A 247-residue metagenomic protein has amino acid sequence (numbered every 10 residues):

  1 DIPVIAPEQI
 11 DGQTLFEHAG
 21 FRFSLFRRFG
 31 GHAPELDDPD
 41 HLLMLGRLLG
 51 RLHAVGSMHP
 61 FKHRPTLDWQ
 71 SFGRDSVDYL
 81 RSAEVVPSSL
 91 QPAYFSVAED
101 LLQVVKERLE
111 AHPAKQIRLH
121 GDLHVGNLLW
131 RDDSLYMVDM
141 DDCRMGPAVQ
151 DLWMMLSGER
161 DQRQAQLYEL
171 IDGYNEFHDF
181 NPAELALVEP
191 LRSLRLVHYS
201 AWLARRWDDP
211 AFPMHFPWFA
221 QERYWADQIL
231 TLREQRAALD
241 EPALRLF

Functional and structural regions predicted by a protein language model:
D1-T14: Conserved HxN/HPN-centered segment at the entrance to the catalytic loop of eukaryotic protein kinase-like domains
P7-E8, Q103-L152, L156: Active-site acidic catalytic loop and adjacent metal/ATP-binding pocket of ATP-dependent phosphoryl transfer enzymes
D11, E35-P92, Q116: A cross-family kinase active-site recognition segment
G12-M44: Conserved structural core of kinase catalytic domains
S76-H112, G121: Loop-centered beta-sheet repeat module
E84-V85, A201-F247: ATP/Mg2+ or Mg2+-diphosphate-binding catalytic cores that bind nucleotide phosphates or diphosphates via glycine-rich
A148-D179, R195-A211: Active-site activation/catalytic loop segments of kinase-like enzymes and analogous catalytic loops in related
P182-R192: All-alpha amphipathic helical-bundle segments outside canonical DNA-binding/catalytic cores that form hydrophobic
